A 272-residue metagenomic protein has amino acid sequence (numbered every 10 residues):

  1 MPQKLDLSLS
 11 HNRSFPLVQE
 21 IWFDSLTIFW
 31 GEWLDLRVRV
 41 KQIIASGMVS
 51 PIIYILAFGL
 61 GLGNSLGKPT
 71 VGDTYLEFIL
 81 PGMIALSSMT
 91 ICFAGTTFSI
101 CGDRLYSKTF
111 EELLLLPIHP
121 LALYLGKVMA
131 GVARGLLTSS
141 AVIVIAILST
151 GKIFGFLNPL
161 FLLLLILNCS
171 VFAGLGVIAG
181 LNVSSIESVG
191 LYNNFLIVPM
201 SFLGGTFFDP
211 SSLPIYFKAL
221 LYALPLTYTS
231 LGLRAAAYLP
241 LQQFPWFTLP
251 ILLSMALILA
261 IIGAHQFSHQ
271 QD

Functional and structural regions predicted by a protein language model:
M1-T150, F154-L157, L163-D272: Hydrophobic transmembrane alpha-helices and immediately adjacent juxtamembrane helices of multi-pass inner-membrane
